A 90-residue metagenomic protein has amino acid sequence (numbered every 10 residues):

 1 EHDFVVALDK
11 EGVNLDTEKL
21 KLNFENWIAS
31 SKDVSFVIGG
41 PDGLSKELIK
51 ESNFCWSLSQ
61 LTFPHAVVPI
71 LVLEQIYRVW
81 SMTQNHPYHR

Functional and structural regions predicted by a protein language model:
E1-S35: S-adenosyl-L-methionine/SAH cofactor-binding core of RNA-modifying enzymes
I28-V37, S57-H65: Short, acidic/small-residue loops that bind anionic groups at enzyme active sites
G39, S45: Rossmann-fold NAD(P)-binding glycine/threonine-rich loop
K46-R90: Structured adenosyl-cofactor binding patch, chiefly the S-adenosyl-L-methionine
